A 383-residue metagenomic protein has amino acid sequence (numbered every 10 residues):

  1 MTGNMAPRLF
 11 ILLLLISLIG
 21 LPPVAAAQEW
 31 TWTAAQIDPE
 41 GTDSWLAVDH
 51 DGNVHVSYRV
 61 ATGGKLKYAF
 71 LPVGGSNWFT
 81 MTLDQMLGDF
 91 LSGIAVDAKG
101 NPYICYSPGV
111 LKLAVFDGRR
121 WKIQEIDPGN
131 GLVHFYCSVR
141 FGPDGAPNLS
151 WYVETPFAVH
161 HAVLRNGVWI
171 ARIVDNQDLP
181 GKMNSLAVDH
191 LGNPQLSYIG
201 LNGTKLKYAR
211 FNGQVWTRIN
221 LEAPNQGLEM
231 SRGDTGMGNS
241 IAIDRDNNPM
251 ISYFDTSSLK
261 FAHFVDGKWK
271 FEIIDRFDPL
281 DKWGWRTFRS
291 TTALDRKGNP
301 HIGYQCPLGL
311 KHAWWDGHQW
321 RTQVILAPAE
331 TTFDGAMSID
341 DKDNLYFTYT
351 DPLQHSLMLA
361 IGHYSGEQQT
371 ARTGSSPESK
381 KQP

Functional and structural regions predicted by a protein language model:
M1-I11: Bacterial N-terminal signal peptides that target proteins for export
F10-G20: Bacterial N-terminal signal peptides
P23: Cys/His-rich metal-coordination motifs, chiefly Zn-binding "fingers/knuckles"
A26-P383: Extracellular, repeat-based ectodomains that mediate carbohydrate processing or recognition
